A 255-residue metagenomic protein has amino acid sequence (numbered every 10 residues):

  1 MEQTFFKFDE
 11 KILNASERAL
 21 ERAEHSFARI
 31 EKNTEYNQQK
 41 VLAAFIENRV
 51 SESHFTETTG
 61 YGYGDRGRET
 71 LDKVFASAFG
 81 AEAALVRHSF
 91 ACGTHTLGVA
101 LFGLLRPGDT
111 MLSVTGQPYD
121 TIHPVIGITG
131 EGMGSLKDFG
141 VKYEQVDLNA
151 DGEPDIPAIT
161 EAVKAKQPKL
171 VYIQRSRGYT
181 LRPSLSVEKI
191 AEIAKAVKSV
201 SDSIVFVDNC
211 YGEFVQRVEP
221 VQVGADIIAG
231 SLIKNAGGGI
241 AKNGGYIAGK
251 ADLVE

Functional and structural regions predicted by a protein language model:
E2-E24, E31-K32, K40-H54, G60-D65 (+2 more regions): Conserved PLP-enzyme active-site core in the AAT-like
R68: N-terminal pre-P-loop "Q-motif" helix
D72: Generic structural marker for isolated residues within well-ordered, non-membrane alpha-helices of soluble domains
E82-S89: Short, well-structured beta-strand/strand-turn elements
